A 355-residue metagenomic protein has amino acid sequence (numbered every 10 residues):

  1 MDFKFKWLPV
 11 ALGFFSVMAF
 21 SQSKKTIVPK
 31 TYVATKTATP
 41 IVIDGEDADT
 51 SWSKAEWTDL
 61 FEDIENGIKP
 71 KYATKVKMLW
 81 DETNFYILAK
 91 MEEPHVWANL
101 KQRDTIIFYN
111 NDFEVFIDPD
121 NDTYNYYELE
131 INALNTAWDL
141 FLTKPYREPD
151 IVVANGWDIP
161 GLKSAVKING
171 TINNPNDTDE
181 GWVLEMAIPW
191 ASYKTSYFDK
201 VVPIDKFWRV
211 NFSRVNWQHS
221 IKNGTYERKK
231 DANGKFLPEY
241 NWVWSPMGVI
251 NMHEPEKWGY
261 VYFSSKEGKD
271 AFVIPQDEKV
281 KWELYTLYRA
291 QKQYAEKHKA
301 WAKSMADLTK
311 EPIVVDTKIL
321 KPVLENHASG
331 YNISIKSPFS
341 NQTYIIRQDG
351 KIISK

Functional and structural regions predicted by a protein language model:
M1-T26: Bacterial Sec-dependent N-terminal signal peptides
Q22-K299, V315-D316, L320-P322, N326-Y331 (+1 more regions): Structural preference for beta-rich elements and adjacent junctions enriched in aromatics
I43, P338, Q348: Short, ordered coil/turn segments that flank beta-strands lining enzyme active or ligand-binding pockets
W301-S304: Long alpha-helical segments found as membrane-embedded helices
A306-K310: Transition segment at domain starts
I333-K336: Short beta-strand segments that buttress and anchor functional surface loops
Q342-K355: A short, surface-exposed interaction/processing loop segment used at functional sites
